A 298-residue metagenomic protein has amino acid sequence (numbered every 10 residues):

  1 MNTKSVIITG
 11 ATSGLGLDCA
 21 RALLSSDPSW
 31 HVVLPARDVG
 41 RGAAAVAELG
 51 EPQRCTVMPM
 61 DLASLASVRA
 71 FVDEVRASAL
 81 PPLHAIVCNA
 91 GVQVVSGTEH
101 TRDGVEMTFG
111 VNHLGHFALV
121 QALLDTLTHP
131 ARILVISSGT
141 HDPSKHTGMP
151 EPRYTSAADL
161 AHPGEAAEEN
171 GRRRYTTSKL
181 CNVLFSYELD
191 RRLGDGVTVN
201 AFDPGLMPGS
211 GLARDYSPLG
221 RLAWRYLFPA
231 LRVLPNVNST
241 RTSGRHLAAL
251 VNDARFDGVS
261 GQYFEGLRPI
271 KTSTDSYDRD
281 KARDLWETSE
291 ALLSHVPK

Functional and structural regions predicted by a protein language model:
M1-G211, H295-P297: Rossmann-fold NAD(P)H-dependent dehydrogenase/reductase core
A45, C181-F185, S243-H246, L285 (+1 more regions): Alpha-helical packing segments of well-folded alpha/beta enzyme cores
D159-E165, L219-L231: A short C-terminal helix-loop "cap" of Rossmann-like NAD(P)-dependent dehydrogenase/epimerase domains
S178, Y226-P269, R279-D280: C-terminal helical subdomain
A201-D203, L212, Q262-T274: C-terminal/domain-terminus segments
F202-L206, Y216-L222: Active/binding-pocket-proximal capping segment
T274-K298: C-terminal amphipathic/interface module of NAD(P)-dependent oxidoreductases and related NAD-binding regulators
